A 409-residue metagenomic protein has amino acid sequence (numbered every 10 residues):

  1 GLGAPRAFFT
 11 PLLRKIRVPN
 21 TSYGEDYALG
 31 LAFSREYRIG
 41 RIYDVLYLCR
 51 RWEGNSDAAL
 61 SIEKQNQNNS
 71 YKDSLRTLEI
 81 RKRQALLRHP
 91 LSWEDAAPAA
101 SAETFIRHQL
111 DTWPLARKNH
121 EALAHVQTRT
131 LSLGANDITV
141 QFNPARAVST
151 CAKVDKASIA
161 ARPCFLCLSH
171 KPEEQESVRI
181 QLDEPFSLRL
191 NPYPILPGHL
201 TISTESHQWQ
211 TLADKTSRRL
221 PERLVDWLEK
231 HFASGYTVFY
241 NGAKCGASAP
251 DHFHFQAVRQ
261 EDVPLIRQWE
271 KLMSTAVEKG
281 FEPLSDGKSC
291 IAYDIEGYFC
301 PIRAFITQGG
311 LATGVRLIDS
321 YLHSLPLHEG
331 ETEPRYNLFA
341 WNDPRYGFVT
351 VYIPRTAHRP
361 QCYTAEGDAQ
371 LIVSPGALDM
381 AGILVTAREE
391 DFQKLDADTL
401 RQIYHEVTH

Functional and structural regions predicted by a protein language model:
L2-R17: Conserved nucleotide-sugar donor-binding and metal-coordinating catalytic region shared by glycosyltransferases
S22-L29: Acidic donor-binding loop at a coil-to-helix junction in glycosyltransferase catalytic cores that engages
G40-L46, R50-R51: Catalytic beta-strand/loop signature of glycosyltransferases that borders the donor
C49, A58-L87: Catalytic core of nucleotide-sugar-dependent glycosyltransferases
Q84-T216, L220, Q260-I306, L311-H409: Active-site microenvironments that recognize anionic phosphate/pyrophosphate groups
L212-V238: Helical scaffold of the NTase/Pol beta-like nucleotidyltransferase catalytic core
S234-A249, G330-D343: A short glycine-rich, hydrophobically flanked beta-strand micro-motif that places a catalytic Asp/Glu for divalent metal
S248-D262: Histidine-centered catalytic micro-motifs
